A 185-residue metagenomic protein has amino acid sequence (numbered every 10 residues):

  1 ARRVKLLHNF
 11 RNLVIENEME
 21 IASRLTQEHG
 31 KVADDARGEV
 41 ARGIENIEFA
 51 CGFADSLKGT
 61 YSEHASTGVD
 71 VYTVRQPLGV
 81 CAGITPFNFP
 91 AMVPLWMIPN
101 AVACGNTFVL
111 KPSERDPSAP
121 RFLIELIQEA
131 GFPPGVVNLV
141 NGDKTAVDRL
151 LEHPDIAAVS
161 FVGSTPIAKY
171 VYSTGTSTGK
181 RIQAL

Functional and structural regions predicted by a protein language model:
A1-L57, G68: Glycine-rich loop-to-alpha-helix module at the N-terminal edge of alpha/beta enzyme cores
N9-E20, F122, L126-G131, T174: Generic non-transmembrane alpha-helical segments
E16, E20, K31, R42 (+5 more regions): Short alpha-helical
I47, P120-L123, L150, V171: Hydrophobic packing residues within well-ordered alpha-helices of enzyme cores
T60-P134: Conserved small-residue-rich beta-alpha loop and adjacent elements that most often cradle the phosphate/pyrophosphate
V80, E129-L185: Conserved NAD(P)+-binding/catalytic subdomain of aldehyde/semialdehyde dehydrogenases
